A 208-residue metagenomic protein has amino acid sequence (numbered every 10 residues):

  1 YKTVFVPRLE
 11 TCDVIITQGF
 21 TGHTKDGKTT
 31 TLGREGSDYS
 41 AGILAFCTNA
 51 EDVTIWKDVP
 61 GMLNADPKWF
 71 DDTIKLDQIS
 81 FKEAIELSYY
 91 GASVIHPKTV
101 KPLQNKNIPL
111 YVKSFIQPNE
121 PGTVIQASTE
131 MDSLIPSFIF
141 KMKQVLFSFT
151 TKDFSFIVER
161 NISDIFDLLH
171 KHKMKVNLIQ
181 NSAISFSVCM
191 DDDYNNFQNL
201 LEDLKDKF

Functional and structural regions predicted by a protein language model:
Y1-F208: C-terminal catalytic "cap/lid" subdomain
